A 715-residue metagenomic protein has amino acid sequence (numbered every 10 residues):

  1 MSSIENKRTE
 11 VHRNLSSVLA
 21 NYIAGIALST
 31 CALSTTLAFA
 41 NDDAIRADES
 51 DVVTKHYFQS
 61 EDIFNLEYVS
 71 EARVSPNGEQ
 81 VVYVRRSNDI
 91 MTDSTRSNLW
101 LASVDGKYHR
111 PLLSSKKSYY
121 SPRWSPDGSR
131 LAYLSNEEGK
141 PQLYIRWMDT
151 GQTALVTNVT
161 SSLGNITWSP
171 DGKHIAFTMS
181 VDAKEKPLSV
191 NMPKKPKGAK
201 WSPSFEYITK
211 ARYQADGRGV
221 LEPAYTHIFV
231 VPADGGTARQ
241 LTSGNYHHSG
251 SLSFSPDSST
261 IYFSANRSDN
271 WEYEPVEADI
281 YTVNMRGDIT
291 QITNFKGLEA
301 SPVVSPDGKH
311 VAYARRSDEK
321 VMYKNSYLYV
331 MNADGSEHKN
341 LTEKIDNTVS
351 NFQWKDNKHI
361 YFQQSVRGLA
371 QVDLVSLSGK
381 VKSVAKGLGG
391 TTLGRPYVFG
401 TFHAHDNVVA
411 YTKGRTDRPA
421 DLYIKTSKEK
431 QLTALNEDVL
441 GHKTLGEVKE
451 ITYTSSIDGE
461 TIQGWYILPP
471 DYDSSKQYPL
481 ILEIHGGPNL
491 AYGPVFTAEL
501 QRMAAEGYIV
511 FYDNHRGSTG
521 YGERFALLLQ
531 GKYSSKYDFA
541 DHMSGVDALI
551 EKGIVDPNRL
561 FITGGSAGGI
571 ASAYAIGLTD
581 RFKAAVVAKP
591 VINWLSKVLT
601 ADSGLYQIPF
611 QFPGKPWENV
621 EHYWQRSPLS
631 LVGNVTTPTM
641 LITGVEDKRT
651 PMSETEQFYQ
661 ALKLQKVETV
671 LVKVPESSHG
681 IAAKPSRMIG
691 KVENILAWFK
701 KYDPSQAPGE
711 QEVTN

Functional and structural regions predicted by a protein language model:
D43-A47, R96-S97, S180-V231, E274-D279 (+2 more regions): Predominantly five- to eight-bladed beta-propeller fold
E61-S97: Beta-strand-rich domains and repeat architectures in extracellular enzymes and scaffolds, especially beta-propellers
L66-V81, K116-L134, T160-I175, F205 (+13 more regions): Conserved beta-propeller blade repeats
M91-S97, N136-P141, G219-A224, W271-A278 (+3 more regions): Short, solvent-exposed loop/turn segments at conserved positions within beta-propeller repeat blades
S103-K107, W147-G151, P232-G236, N284-G287 (+3 more regions): Short loop/turn segments that connect beta-strands within beta-propeller blades
R130-S189: Hydrophobic or amphipathic alpha-helical targeting/insertion segments
S268-D269, L435-N558, G565, L599-Y606: Cap/lid segment of the alpha/beta-hydrolase catalytic domain
D513-N715: Active-site-proximal cap/loop segments of hydrolase catalytic domains
